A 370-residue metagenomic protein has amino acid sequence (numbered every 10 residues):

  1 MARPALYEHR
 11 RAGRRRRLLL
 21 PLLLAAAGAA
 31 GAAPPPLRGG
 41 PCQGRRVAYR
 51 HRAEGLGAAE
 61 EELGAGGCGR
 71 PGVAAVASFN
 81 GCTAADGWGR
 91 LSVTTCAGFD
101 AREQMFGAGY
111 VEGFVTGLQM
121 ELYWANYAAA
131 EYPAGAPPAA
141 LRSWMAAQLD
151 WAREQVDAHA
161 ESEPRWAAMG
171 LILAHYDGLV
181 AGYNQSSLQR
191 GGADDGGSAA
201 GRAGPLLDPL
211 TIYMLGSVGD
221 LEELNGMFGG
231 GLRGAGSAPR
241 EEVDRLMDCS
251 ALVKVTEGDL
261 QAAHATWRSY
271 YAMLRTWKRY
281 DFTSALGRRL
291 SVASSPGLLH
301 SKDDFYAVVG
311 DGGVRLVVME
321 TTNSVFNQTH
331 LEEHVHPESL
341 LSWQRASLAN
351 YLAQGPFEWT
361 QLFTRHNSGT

Functional and structural regions predicted by a protein language model:
R3-L6, G28-E358, L362-T370: N-terminal mature-domain region immediately after signal-peptide cleavage in secreted/organellar precursors
R10-G31: Cleavable N-terminal signal peptides of Sec/SRP-targeted secreted and luminal proteins
